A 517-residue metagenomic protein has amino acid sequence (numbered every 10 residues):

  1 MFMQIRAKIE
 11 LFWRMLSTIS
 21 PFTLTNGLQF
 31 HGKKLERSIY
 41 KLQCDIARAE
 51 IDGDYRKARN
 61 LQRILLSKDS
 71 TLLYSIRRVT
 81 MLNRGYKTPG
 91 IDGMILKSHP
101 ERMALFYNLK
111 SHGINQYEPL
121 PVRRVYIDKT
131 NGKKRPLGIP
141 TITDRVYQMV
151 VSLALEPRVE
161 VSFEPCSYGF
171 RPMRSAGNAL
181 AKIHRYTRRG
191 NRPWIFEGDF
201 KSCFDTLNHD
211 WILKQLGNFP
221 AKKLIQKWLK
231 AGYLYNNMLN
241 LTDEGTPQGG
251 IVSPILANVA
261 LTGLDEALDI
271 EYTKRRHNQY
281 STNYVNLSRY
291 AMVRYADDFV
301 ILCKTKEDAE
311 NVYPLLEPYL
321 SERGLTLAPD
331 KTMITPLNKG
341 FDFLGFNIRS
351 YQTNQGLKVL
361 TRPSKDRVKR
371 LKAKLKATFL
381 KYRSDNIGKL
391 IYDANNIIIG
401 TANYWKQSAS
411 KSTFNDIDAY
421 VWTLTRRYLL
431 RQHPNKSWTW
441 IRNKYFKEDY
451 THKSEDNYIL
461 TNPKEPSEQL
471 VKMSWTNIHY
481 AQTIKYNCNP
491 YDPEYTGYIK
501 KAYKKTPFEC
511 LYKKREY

Functional and structural regions predicted by a protein language model:
F2-P89, G93-L96: N-terminal alpha-helical targeting/anchoring segments
R78, N108-K133, I142, V146-A154 (+2 more regions): Reverse-transcriptase-like RNA-dependent polymerase core
P121, S162-C166, R171-R174, N178-T335 (+1 more regions): Conserved polymerase palm-domain catalytic core
P136, L241-G245, L357, K376-L390 (+1 more regions): Short, solvent-exposed helix-loop connector elements
R323-N386, Y392, N396-I399: A conserved non-catalytic segment of reverse transcriptases and RNA-directed RNA polymerases corresponding to the late
L390-K436, W440-K444: Non-catalytic, peripheral interaction segments enriched in hydrophobic/basic residues
Y420, L424, L429-Y517: Extended C-terminal regions of large enzymes
